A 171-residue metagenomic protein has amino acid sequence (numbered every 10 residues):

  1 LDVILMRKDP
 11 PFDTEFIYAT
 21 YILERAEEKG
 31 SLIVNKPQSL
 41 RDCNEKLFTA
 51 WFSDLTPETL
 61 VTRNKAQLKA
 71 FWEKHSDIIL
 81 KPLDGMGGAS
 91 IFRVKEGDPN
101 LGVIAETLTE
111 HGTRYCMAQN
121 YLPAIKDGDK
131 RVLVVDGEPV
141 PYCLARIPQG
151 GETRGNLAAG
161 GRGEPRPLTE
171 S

Functional and structural regions predicted by a protein language model:
L1-V61, Q67: Conserved N-proximal alpha/beta basic substrate-recognition cap immediately N-terminal to, or forming the N-lobe
E27, W72-E73: Anion (oxyanion) recognition and catalysis
I33, I78-I79: Hydrophobic beta-strand scaffold residues
K65-A66, E73-D77, D84-S171: Phosphate-binding site of ATP-dependent enzymes
